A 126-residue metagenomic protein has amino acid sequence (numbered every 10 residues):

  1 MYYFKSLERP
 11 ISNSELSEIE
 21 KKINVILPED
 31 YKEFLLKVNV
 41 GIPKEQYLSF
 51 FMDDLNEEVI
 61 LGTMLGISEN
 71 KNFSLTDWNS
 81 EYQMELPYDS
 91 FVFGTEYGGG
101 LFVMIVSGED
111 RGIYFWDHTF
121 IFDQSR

Functional and structural regions predicted by a protein language model:
M1-G100: A surface-exposed partner-binding patch
L86, V106-E109: A generic structural signal for short, non-catalytic loop/turn and secondary-structure boundary residues
G94-T95, V106, D117-H118: Pocket-edge structural micro-motifs
G99, D110, I121-F122: Short loop/turn segments at secondary-structure transitions that flank enzyme active sites
G100-V106: Short, surface-exposed beta-strand/loop micro-motifs that present aromatic residues
D117-R126: Compact, glycine/acidic-enriched structural inserts
